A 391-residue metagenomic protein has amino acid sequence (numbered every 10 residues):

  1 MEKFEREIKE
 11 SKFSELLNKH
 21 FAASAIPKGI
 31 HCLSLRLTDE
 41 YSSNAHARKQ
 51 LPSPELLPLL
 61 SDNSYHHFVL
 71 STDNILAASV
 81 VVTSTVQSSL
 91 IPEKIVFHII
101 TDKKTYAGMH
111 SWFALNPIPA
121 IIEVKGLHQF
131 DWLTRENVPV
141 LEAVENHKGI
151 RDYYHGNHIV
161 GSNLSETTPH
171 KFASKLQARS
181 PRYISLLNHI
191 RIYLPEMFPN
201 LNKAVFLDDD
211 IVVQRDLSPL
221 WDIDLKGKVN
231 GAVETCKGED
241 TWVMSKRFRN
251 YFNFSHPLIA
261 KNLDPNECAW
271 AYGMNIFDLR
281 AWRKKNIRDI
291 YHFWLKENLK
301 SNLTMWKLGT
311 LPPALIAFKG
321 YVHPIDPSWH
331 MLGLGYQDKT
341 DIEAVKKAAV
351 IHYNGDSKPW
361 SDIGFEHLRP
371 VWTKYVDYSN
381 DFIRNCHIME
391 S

Functional and structural regions predicted by a protein language model:
M1-S391: Glycosyltransferase catalytic domains, chiefly GT-A lineage
